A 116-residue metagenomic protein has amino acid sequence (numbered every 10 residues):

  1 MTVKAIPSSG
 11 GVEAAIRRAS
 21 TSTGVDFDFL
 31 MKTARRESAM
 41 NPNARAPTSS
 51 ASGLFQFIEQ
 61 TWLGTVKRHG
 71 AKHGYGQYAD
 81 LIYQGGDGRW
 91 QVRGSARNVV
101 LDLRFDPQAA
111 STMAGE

Functional and structural regions predicted by a protein language model:
M1-M40, R104-E116: Export/targeting segments at the very N-terminus of extracytoplasmic proteins
E13, E59, L63-V66: An amphipathic alpha-helix signature
D28-K32, N43-A46, H73-A79: Surface-exposed patches in mature extracellular/periplasmic domains of secreted proteins
K32, G53-Q56: Structural recognition of the beta-strand scaffold that forms the well-ordered cores of secreted hydrolase catalytic
S38-R45, G64: Secretory-pathway/luminal and periplasmic proteins that interact with or process carbohydrate-rich
P42-L54: Peptidoglycan cell-wall recognition and remodeling modules
L63-E116: Alpha-helical segment that forms one wall of the substrate-binding/catalytic cleft in peptidoglycan-active domains
